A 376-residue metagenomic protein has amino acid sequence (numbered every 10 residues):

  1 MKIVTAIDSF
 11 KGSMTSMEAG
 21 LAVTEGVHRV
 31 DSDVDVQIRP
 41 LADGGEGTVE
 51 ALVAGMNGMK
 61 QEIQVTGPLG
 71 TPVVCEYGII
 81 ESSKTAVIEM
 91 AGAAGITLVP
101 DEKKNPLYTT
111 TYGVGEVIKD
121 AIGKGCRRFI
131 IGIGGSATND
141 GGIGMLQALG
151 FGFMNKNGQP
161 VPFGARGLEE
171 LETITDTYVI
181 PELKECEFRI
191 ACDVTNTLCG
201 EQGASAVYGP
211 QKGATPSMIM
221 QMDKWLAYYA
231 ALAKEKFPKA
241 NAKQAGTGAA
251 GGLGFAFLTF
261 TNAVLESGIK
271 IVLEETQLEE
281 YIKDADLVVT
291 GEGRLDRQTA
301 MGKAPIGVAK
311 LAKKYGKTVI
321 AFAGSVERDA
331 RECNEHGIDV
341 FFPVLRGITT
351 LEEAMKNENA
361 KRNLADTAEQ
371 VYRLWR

Functional and structural regions predicted by a protein language model:
M1-I133, A137-R376: N-terminal loops that bind phosphate or other acidic moieties and the adjacent beta-alpha structural core
